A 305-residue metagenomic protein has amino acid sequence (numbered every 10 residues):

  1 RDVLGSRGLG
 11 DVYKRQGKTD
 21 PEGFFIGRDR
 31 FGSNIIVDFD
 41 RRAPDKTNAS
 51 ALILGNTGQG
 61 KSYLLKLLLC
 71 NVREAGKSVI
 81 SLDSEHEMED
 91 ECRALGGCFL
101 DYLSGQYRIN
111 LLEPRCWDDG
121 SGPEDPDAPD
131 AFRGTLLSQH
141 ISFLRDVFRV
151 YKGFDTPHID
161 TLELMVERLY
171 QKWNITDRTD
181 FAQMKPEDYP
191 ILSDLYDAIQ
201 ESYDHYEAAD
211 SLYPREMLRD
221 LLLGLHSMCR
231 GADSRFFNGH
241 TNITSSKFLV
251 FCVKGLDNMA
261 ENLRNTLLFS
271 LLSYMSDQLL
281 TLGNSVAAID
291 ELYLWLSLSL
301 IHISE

Functional and structural regions predicted by a protein language model:
R1, S6-G10: Long, basic/Gly/Ser/Thr-rich N-terminal segments that mediate initial subcellular attachment or targeting
D2, G58, E261: Short acidic-aromatic active-site loops that bind/stabilize oxyanions
D2, S50, H302: Histidine-centered active-site/metal-ligand motif
D2-V3, R41-A43, L69, N238-T241 (+1 more regions): Short, flexible, glycine/charge-rich loop motifs used to bind or transfer phosphoryl groups or to couple energy/partner
G10-I35, S84-C98, Y102-S104, L111-E305: P-loop NTPase motor domains
P21-L103: Glycine-rich phosphate-binding loop of nucleotide-binding enzymes
